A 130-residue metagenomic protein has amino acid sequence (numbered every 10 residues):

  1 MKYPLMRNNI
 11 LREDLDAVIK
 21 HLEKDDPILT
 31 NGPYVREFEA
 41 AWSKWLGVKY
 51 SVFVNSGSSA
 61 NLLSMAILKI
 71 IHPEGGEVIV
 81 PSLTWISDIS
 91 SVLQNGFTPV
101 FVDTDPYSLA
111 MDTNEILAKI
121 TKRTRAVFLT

Functional and structural regions predicted by a protein language model:
M1-I28: N-terminal "arm"/small-domain region of PLP-dependent enzymes with the aminotransferase-like
D16, L62, A66, T113-T121: Amphipathic, non-transmembrane alpha-helical secondary structure
I28-L29, P33-E77, S91-L93, F101-D103: Phosphate-binding glycine-rich loop
F53-V54, V80, L129-T130: A short beta-strand submotif of the Rossmann-like class I SAM-dependent methyltransferase core that lines
L83-I89: Conserved coil-to-alpha-helix start sites within the AMP-binding
T84, T104-S108: Short, acidic/turn-prone active-site loops that include or flank metal/cofactor- and phosphate-binding residues
G96: Structured binding elements
Y107-T130: Active-site phosphate-binding strand-loop segment of PLP-dependent enzymes
